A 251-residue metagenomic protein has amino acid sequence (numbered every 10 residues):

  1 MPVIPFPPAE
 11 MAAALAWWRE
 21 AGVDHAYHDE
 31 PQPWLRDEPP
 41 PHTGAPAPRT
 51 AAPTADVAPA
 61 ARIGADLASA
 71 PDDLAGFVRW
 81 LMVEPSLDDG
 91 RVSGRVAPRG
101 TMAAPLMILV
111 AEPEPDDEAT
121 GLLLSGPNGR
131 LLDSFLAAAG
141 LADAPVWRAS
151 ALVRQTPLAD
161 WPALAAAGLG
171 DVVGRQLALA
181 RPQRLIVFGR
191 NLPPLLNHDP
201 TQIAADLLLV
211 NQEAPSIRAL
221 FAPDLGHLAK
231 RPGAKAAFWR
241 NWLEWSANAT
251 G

Functional and structural regions predicted by a protein language model:
M1-A12, H25: Intrinsically disordered, low-complexity regulatory segments in eukaryotic proteins
D24-D29, P33-R36, P40-G251: A polyanion-binding, active-site-adjacent surface
